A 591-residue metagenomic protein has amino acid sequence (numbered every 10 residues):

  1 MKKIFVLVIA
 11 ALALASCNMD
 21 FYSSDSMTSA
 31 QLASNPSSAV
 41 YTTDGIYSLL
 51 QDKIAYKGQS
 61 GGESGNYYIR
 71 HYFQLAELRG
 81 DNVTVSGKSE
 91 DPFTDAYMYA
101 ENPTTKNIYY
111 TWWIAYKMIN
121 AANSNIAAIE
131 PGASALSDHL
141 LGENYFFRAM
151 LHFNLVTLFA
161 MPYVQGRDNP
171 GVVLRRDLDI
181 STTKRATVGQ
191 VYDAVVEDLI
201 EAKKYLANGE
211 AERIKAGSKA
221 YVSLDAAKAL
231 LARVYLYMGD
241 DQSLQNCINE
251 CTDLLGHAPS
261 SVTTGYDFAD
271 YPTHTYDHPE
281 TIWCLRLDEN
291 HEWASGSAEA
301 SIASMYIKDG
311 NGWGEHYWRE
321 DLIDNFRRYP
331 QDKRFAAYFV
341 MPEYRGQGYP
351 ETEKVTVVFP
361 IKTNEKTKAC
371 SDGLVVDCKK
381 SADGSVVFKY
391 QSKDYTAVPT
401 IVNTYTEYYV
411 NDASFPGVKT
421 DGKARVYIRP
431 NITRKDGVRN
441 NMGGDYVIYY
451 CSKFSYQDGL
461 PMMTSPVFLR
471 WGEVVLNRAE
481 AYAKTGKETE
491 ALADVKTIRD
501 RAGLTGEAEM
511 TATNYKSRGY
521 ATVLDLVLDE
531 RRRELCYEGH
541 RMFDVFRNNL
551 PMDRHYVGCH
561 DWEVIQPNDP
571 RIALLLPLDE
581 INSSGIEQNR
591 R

Functional and structural regions predicted by a protein language model:
C17-Y72, C251, D553-R591: Membrane-proximal, proline-rich intrinsically disordered regions
N18, L206, L224-D267, I282 (+2 more regions): Aromatic-residue-lined binding/catalytic grooves and analogous aromatic/hydrophobic interfacial grooves in multimeric
S86-F159, S181, A186-Q190, L199 (+3 more regions): Conserved, well-structured interaction surfaces
L158-A194, Q242-I248: Short coil/linker segments at helix-helix boundaries
I248-P466, W471, T505-E507, T511 (+4 more regions): Hydrophobic-face positions in mid-chain alpha helices that act as interaction patches
